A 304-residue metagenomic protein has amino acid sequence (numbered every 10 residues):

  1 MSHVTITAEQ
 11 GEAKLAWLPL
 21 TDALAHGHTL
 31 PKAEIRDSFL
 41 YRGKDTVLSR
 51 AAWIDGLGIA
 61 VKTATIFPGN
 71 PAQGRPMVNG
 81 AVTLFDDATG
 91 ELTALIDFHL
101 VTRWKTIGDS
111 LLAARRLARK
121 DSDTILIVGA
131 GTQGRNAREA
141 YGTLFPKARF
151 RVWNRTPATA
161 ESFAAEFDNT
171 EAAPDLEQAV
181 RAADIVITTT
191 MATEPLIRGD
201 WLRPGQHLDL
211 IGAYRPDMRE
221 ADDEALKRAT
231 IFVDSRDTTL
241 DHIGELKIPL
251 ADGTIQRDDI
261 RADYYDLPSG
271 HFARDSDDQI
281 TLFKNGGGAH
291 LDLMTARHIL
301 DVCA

Functional and structural regions predicted by a protein language model:
M1-R103, L111, A118-D121, A262 (+2 more regions): N-terminal ligand-binding/catalytic initiation module
L117-T124, P146, R203-P204: Short helix-loop-beta connector
I125-L126, T281: Conserved beta-strand elements of the Class I
A130-G131: Glycine-rich Rossmann-fold phosphate-binding loop(s) that bind the pyrophosphate of adenine dinucleotide cofactors
G134-R135: N-terminal Rossmann-fold NAD(P) dinucleotide-binding loop
T143-E166: NAD(P)-binding Rossmann-fold cofactor-contacting core
F167-A251: Rossmann-like adenosine-cofactor binding region
M218-A304: Adenosine-phosphate binding glycine-rich loop
